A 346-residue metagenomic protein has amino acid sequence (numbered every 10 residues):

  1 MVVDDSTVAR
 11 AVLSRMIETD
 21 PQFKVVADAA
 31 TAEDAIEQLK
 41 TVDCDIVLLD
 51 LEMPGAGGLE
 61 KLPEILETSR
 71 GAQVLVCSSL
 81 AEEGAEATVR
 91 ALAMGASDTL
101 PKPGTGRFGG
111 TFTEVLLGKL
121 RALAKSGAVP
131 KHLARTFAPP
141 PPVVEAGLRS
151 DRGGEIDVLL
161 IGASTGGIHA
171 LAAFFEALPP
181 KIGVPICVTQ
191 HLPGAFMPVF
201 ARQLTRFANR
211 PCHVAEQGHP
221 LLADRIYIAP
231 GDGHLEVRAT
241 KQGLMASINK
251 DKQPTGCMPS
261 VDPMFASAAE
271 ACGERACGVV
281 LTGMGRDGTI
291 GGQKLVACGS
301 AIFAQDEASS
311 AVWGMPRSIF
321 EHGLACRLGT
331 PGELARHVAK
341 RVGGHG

Functional and structural regions predicted by a protein language model:
M1-V2, S6-Q22, D28, E33-L48 (+1 more regions): Conserved acid/base catalytic micro-environments in cytosolic active-site loops
